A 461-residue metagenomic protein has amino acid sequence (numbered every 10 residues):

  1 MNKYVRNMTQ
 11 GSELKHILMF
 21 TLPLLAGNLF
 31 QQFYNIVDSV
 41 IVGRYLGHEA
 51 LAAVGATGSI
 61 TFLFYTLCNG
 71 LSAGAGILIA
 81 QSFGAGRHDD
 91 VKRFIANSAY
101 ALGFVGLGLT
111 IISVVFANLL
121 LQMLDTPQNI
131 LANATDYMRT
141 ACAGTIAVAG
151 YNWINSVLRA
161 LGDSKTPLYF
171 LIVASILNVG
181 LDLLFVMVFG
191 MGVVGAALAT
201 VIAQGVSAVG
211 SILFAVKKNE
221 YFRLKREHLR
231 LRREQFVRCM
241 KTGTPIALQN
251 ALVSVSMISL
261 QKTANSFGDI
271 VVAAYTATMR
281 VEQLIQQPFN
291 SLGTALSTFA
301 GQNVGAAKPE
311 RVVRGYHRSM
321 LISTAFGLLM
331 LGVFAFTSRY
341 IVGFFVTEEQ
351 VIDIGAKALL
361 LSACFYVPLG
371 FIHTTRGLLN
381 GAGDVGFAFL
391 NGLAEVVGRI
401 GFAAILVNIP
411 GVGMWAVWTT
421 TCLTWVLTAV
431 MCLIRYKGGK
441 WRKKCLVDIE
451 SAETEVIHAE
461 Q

Functional and structural regions predicted by a protein language model:
M1-T21, I79-I146, V188-T244, A300-F365 (+1 more regions): Short alpha-helical transmembrane segments in multi-pass integral membrane proteins
Q10, L14-F33, V37, I60-L67 (+6 more regions): Residue-level signal for short hydrophobic patches within transmembrane helices of multi-pass membrane transporters
M19-D38, T140, Y151, A174 (+4 more regions): Transmembrane helical elements of multi-pass membrane transporters/channels
L24, N28, V40, I77 (+16 more regions): Transmembrane alpha-helix boundary and packing residues in multipass membrane permease domains and related
F33-A52, L121-Q128, L184-M191, A251-L284 (+4 more regions): Helix-terminus/linker motif at the lipid-water interface of multi-pass membrane proteins
H48-S59, M138, A197, D269-L284 (+2 more regions): Small-residue hotspots at the loop-to-helix junctions and early N-terminal turns of transmembrane alpha-helices
L51-I111, V148-P167, A274-S338, L369-N391: Small-residue-rich hydrophobic transmembrane alpha-helices
S72, T140-R159, P167-S175, A196-S211 (+5 more regions): Short runs within selected transmembrane alpha-helices of multi-pass transporters and secretion channels
